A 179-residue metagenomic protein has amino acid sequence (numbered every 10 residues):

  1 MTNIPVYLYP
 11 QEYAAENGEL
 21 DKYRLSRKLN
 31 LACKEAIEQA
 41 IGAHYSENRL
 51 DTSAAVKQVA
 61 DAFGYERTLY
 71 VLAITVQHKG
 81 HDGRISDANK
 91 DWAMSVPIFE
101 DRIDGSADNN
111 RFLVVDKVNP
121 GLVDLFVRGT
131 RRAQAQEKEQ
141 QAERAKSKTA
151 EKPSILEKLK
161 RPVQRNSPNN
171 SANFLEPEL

Functional and structural regions predicted by a protein language model:
M1-E178: Gram-negative host-targeted secretion-system effectors, predominantly Type III and Type IV, recognized via long
